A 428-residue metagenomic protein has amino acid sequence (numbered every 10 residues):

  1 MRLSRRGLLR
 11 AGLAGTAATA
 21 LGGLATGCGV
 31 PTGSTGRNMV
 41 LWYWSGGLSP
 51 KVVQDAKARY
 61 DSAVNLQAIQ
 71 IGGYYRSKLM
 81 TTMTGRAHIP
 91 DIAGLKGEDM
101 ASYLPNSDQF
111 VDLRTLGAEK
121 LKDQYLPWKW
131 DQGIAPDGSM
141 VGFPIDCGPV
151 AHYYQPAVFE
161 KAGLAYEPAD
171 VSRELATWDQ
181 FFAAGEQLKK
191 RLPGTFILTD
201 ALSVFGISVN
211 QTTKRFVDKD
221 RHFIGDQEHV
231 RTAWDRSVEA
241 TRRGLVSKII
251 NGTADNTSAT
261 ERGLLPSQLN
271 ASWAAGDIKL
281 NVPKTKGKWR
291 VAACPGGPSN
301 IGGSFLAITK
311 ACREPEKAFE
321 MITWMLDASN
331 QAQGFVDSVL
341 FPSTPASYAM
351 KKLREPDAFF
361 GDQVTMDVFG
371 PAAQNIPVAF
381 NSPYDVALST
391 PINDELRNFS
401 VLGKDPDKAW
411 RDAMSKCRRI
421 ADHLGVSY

Functional and structural regions predicted by a protein language model:
M1-S102, E316-K317, S329, Q333 (+3 more regions): Conserved N-terminal structural module of periplasmic/extracytoplasmic solute-binding proteins
I69-L79, E98, A176-Q180, K248-R262: Short helix-initiation/N-cap motifs at beta->coil->alpha
D91-G94, P266-N270: Paired acidic/hydrophobic, glycine-rich loop segments that form the ligand-binding mouth/hinge of periplasmic-binding
K96-A151, R290: Hinge/lid segment of periplasmic solute-binding proteins
M100-L104, S272-T285: A ligand-binding cleft/hinge motif common to bilobed small-molecule-binding domains
R114-Y125, D170-E174, K214-A233, L280-K284 (+2 more regions): Short, solvent-exposed loop/beta-turn-alpha elements that line the ligand-binding surface or hinge of extracytoplasmic
G185, D220-I250: Glycine-centered hinge/linker elements that transmit conformational signals in sensory and ligand-binding systems
S304-V386, D407-K408, Y428: Mature extracytoplasmic/periplasmic domains
